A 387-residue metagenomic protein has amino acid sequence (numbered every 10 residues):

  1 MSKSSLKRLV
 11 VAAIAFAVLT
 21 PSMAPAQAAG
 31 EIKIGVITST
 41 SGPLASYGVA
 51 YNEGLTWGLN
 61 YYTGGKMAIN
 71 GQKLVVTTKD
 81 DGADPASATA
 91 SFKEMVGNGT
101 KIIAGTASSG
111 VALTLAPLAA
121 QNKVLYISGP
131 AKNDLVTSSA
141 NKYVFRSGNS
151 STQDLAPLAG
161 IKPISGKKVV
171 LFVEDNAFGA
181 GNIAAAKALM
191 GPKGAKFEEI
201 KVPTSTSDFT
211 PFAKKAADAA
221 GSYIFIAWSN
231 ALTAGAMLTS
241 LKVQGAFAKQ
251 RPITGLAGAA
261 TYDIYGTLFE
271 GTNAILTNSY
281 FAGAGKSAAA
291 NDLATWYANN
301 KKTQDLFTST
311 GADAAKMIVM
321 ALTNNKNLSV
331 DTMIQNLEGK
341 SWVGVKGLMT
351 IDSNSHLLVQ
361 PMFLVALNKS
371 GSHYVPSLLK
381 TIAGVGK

Functional and structural regions predicted by a protein language model:
M1-V11, S22: Bacterial N-terminal signal peptides that target proteins for export
F16-A26: C-terminal segment of classical bacterial N-terminal signal peptides
E31, S46-Y51, Y61, G65-S138 (+3 more regions): Beta-alpha junction/loop-to-helix N-cap segments that form part of ligand/metal-binding clefts
G35-G58, K79-P85, S108-G110, E174-A180 (+2 more regions): Extracytoplasmic "Venus flytrap"
V36, M95-A107, I127-G129, K168-V173 (+4 more regions): Periplasmic-binding protein-like
S87-A90, D134-L135, K142-Q244, A282-N291: Extracellular/periplasmic Venus flytrap/periplasmic-binding protein
L238-A312, L367-G386: Extracellular/periplasmic periplasmic-binding protein-like sensory domains
N299-T308, V319-Y374: Segments of small-molecule ligand-sensing domains
